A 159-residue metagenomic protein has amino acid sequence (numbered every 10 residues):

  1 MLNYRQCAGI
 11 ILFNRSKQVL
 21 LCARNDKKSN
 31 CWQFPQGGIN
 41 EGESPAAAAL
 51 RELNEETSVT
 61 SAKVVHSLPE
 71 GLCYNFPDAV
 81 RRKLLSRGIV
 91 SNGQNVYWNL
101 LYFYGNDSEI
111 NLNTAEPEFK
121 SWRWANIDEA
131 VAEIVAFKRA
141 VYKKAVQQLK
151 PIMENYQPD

Functional and structural regions predicted by a protein language model:
M1-V19, G38-E41: Conserved N-terminal beta-strand and adjoining loop/helix that marks the start of the Nudix/MutT-like hydrolase domain
Q6-A8, V96-Y97, K120: Change "...and in nucleic-acid phosphodiester-cleaving endonucleases..." to "...and in nucleic-acid processing enzymes
N14-K17, N25-D26, Y102-D107, I127-D128: Short loop segments at secondary-structure junctions
Q18-A62, L68-E70: Conserved Nudix-box catalytic region and its N-terminal flanking loop in Nudix hydrolases and closely related
E70-I110, R123: Active-site-adjacent beta-strand/loop module that shapes the phosphate/pyrophosphate-binding cleft
E109-T114, I134-A136: Short, charged, solvent-exposed linker or helix-capping segments at domain edges/interfaces that act as flexible hinges
N113-F119, R139-A140: Short intrinsically disordered coil segments
D128-D159: Charged phosphate-binding loop/patch that engages nucleotide di/tri-phosphates or the phosphate backbone of nucleic
